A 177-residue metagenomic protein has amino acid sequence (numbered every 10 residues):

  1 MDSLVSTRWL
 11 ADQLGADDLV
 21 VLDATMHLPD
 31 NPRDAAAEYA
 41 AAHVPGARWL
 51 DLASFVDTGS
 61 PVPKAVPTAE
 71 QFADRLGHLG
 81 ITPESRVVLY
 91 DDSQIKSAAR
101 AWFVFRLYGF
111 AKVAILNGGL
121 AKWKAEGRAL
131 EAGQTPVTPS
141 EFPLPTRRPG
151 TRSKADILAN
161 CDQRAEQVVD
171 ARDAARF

Functional and structural regions predicted by a protein language model:
M1-F177: Cytosolic catalytic domains that perform sulfur/thiol-centered chemistry
